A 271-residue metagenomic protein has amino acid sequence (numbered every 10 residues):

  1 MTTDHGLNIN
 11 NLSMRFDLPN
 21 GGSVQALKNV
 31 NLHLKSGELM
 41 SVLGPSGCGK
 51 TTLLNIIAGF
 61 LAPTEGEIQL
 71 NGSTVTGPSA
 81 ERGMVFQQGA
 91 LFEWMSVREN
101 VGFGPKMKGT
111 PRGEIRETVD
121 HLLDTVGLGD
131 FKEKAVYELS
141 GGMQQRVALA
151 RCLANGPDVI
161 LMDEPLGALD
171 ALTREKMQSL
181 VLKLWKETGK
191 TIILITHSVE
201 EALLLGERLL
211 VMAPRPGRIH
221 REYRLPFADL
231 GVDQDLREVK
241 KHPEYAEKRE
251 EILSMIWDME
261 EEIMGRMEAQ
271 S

Functional and structural regions predicted by a protein language model:
L43-P45: The feature captures the beta-strand-to-loop junction immediately N-terminal to the Walker
A58: Helix-to-loop junction immediately C-terminal to a conserved catalytic motif
G66-P78: Conserved ABC transporter NBD signature motif
R98-K106, R116, D120, R224: Short helical segment in ABC ATPase nucleotide-binding domains corresponding to the A-loop/adjacent helical element
G113-F131, K183: Conserved ABC ATPase "signature" region
K134-Y137, N155: Conserved signature/switch motifs of ABC ATPase nucleotide-binding domains
L149: Hydrophobic anchor residue at the start of the ABC signature
I160-D163: Catalytic Walker B motif of ABC-type/P-loop ATPase nucleotide-binding domains
